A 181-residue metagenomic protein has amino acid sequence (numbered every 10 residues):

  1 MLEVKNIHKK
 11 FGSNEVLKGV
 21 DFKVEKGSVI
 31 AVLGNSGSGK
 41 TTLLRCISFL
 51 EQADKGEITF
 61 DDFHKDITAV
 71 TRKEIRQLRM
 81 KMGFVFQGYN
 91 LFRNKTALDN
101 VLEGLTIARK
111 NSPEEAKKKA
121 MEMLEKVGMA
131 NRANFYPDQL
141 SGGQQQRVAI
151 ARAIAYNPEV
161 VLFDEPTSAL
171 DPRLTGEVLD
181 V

Functional and structural regions predicted by a protein language model:
L33-N35: The feature captures the beta-strand-to-loop junction immediately N-terminal to the Walker
S48: Helix-to-loop junction immediately C-terminal to a conserved catalytic motif
G56-D66: Conserved ABC transporter NBD signature motif
K65-G83, P113-E114: ABC ATPase NBD coupling module
F135-D138, Y156: Conserved signature/switch motifs of ABC ATPase nucleotide-binding domains
V161-D164: Catalytic Walker B motif of ABC-type/P-loop ATPase nucleotide-binding domains
